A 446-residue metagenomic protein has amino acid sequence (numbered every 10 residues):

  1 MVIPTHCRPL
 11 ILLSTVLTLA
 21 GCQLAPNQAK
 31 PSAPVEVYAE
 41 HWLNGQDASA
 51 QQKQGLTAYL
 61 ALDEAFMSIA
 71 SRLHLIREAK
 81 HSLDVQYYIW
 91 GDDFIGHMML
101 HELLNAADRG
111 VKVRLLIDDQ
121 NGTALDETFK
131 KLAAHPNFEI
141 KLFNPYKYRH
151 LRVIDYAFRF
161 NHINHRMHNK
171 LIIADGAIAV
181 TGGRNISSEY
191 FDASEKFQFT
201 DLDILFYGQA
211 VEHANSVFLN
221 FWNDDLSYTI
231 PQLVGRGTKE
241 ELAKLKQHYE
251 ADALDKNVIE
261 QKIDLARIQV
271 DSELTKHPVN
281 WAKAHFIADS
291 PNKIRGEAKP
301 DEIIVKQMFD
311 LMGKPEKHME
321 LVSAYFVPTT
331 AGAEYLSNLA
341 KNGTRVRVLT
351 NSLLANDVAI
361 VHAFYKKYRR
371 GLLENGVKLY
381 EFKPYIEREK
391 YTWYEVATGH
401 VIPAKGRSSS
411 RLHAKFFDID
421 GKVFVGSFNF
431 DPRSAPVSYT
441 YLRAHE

Functional and structural regions predicted by a protein language model:
V2-L10: Bacterial N-terminal signal peptides that target proteins for export
L10-V16: Sec-dependent N-terminal signal peptides
C22-K141, P145-H165, A174-R443: Charged, low-complexity intrinsically disordered terminal segments
